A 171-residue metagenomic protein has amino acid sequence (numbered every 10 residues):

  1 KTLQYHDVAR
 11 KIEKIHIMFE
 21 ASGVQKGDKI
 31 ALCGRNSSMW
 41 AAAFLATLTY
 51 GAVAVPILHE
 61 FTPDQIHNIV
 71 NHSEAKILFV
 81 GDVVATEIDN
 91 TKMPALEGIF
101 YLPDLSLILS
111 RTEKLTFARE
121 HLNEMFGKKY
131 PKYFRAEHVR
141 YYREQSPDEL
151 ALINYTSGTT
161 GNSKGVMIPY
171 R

Functional and structural regions predicted by a protein language model:
K1-L45, T62-H67, I168: Conserved AMP-binding/adenylate-forming core of the ANL superfamily
T2, F79, E144, M167: Short aromatic/basic micro-patch
E13-I17, R35, N71-E74, V83 (+1 more regions): Solvent-exposed alpha-helix faces
A21-S22, T49-K128: Structural core segment of the AMP-binding/adenylate-forming
D28, A52, D148-E149: Surface-exposed loop/turn positions
I30, T47, L78, L150 (+1 more regions): Conserved S/T- and glycine-rich ATP-binding loop of Class I adenylate-forming
G51, T160-N162: Active-site-proximal glycine-rich helix-loop-beta segment
R119-Y155, N162: Conserved pre-ATP/AMP-binding loop-to-beta segment of ANL
